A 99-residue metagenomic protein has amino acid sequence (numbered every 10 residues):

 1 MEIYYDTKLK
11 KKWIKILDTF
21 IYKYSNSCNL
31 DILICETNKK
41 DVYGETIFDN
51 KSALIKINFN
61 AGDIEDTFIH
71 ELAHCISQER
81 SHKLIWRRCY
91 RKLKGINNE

Functional and structural regions predicted by a protein language model:
M1-I3: Acidic, serine/threonine- and proline/glycine-rich low-complexity repeats
Y5-N29: Zn2+-dependent metallopeptidase catalytic core
T7-K11, D66, R80: Alpha-helix initiation and capping sites
W13, D18, S52-L54, D66: Low-complexity, intrinsically disordered short peptide segments enriched in small/polar/basic residues
L17, K40, E71: Sparse, context-dependent recognition of short Cys/His-centered cofactor- or disulfide-binding micro-motifs
S27-D63, C75-L93: Active-site scaffold of zinc-dependent metalloenzymes
F68, L72-I76: Active-site His/Glu-centered metal-binding helix of metallohydrolases
K94-E99: Short helix/loop segments within enzyme catalytic domains that coordinate or immediately flank catalytic cofactors
